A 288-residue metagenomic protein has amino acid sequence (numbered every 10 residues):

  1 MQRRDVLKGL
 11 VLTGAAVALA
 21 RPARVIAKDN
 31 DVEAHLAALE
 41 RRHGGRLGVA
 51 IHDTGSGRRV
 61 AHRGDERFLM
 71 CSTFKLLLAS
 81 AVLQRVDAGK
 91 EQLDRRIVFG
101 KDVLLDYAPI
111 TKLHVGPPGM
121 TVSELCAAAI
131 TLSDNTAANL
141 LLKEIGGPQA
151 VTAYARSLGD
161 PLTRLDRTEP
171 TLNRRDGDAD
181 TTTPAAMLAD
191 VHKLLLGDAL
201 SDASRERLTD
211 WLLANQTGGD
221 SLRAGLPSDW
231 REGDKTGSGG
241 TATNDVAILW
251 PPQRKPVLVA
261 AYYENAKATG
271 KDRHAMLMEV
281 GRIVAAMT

Functional and structural regions predicted by a protein language model:
Q2-L12, K28-L36, K143-E144, D190-G218 (+1 more regions): Structured C-terminal helix/loop/strand segments within mature extracytoplasmic catalytic/sensor domains
V25-L69: Beta-lactamase-like hydrolase cores
G44-R46, R63-D65, T73, D94 (+3 more regions): Extracytoplasmic
H52-T54, I130-S133, R167-T168, A261-E264: Active-site-proximal beta-strand/loop segments in catalytic clefts of secreted hydrolases
G57, L69-F99, V259: Active-site SXXK
L104-L140, P148: Conserved catalytic neighborhood of penicillin-recognizing serine enzymes
N139-A199: Mid-domain, small-residue-enriched loop/turn segments at the edges of structured enzyme/sensor domains
